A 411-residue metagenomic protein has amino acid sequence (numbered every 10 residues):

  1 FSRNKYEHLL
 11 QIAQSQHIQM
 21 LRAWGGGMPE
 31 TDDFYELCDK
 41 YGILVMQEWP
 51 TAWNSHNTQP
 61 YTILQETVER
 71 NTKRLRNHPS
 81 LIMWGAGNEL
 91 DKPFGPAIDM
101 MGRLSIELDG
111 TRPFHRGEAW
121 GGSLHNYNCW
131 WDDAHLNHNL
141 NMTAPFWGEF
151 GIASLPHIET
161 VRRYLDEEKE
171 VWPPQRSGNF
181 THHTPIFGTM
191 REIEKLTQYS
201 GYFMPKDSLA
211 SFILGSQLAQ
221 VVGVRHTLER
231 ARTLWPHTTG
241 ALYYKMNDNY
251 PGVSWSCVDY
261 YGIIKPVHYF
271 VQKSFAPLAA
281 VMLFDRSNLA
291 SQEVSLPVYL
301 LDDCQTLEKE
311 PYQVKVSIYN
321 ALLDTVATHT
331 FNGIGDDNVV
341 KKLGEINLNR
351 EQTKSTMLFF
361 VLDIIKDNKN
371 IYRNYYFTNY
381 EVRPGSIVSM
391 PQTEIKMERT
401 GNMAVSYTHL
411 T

Functional and structural regions predicted by a protein language model:
F1-M83, I186-L214, L218: Active-site-adjacent substrate/metal-binding segments within catalytic domains of carbohydrate-active enzymes
E69-R176, H237: Active-site region of glycoside hydrolase catalytic domains
W84, A134-E308: Substrate-binding clefts and catalytic carboxylate motifs of secreted carbohydrate-active enzymes
Y260, K273-V281, N370-G401: Long, low-complexity ectodomains and other extracytoplasmic segments of secretory-pathway proteins
L300-D302, I318, I364: Hydrophobic beta-strand positions in extracellular immunoglobulin-like domains
L323-T353: Intrinsically disordered, low-complexity Pro/Gly/Ser/Thr-rich segments with frequent PxxP/GP/PP motifs and embedded
L348-S386: Terminal connector regions
T408-T411: Conserved small/polar residues in nucleotide/adenosyl-binding loops
